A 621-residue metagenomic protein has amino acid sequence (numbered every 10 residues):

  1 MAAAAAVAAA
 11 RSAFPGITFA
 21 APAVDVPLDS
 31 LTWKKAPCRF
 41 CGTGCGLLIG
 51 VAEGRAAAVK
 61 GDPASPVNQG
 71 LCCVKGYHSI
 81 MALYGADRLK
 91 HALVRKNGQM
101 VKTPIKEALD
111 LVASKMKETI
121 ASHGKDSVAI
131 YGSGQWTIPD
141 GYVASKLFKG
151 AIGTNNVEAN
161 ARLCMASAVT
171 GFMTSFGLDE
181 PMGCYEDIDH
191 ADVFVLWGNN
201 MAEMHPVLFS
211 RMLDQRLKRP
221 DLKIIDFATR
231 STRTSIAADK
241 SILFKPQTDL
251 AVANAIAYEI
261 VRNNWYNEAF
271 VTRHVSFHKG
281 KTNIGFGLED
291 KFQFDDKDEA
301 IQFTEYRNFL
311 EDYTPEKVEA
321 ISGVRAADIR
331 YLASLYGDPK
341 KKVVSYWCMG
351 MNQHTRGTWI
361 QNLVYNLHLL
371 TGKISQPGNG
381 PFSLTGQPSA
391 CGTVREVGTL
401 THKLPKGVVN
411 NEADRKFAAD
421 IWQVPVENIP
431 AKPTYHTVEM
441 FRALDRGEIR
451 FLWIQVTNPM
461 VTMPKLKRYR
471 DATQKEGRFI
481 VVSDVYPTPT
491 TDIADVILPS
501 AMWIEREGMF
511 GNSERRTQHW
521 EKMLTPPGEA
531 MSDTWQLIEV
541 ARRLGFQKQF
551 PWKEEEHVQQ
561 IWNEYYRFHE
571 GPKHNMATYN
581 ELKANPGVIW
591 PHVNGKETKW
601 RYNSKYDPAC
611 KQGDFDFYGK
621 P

Functional and structural regions predicted by a protein language model:
M1-A20: N-terminal export signals
F14-K102, D110, G132: Extracytoplasmic/lumenal soluble domains of exported proteins with redox or metal-associated functions
A108-V128, C184-V193, F309, R330-V344 (+1 more regions): Glycine-rich phosphate/diphosphate-binding loops that line cofactor/substrate pockets in enzymes
Y142-L213, K218-F227, A251-N254, A320 (+3 more regions): Extended redox/cofactor-interaction regions of prokaryotic respiratory oxidoreductases
K218-K223, R230-K340: Long, well-ordered, tryptophan-enriched scaffold segments
I236-F244, P499-A501, E505, R515-P527: Short beta-alpha connecting loops at secondary-structure transitions that line or flank enzyme active sites
Y469, K475-F479, S483-Y486, M523-R542: Phosphate/diphosphate-binding loops
T525, E529-V588, H592: Long, C-terminal catalytic modules of enzymes
